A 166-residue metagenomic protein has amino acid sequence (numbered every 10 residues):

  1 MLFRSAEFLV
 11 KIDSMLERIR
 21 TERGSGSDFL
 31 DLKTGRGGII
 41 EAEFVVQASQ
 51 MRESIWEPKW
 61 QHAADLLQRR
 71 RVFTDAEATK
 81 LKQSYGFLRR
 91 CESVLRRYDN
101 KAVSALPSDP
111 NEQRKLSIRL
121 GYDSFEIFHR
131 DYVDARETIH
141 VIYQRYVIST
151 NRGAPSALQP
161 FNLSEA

Functional and structural regions predicted by a protein language model:
M1-A166: A nucleotide- and high-energy phosphate-metabolite-utilizing enzyme signature
